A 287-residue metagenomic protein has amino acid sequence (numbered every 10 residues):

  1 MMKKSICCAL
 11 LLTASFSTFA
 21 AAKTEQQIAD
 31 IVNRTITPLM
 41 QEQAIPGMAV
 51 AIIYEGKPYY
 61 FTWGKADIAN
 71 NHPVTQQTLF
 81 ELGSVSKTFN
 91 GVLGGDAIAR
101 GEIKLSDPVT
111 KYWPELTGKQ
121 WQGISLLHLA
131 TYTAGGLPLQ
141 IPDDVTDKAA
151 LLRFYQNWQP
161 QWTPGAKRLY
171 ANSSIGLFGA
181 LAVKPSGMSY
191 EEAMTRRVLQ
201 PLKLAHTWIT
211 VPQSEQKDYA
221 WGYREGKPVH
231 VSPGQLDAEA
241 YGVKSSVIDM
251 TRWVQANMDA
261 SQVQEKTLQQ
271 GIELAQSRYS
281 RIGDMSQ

Functional and structural regions predicted by a protein language model:
M1-C7: Bacterial N-terminal signal peptides that target proteins for export
S15-T18: N-terminal signal peptide c-region/cleavage motif recognized by signal peptidases
K23-F80, E102-K104, K148-W158: Short, conserved catalytic-motif segment at the N-terminal edge
I31-T35, K111, L177, A193: Short, conserved clusters of charged catalytic residues that mark active-site and nucleotide-handling motifs
Q41-A49, A69-L129, P160-S173, A238-Y241: Short active-site loop at a secondary-structure junction that contains or immediately precedes the catalytic residue(s)
A51-I53, P108, A193-R196: Outer-envelope exported proteins of Gram-negative bacteria
Y60-W63, D67, K119-Q287: Short, surface-exposed loop or secondary-structure junction motifs that flank catalytic or metal-binding residues
